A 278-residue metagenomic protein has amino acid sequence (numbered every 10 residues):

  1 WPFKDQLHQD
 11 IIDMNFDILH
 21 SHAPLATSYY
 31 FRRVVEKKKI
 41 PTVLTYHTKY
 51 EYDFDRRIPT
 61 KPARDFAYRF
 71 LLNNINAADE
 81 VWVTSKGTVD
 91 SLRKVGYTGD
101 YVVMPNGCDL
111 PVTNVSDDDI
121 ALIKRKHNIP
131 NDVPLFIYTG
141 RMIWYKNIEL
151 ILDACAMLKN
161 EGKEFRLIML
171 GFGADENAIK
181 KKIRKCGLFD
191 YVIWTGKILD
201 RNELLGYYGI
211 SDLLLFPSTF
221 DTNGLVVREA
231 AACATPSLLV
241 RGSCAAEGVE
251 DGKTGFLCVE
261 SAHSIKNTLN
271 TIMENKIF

Functional and structural regions predicted by a protein language model:
D53, V103, R241-G252, F256-L257: Short acidic/histidine- and often glycine-rich active-site loop of Leloir-type glycosyltransferases that engages
I75, K197, L205-S211: Short alpha-helical donor nucleotide-sugar binding micro-motif in glycosyltransferases
G87, G107: Carbohydrate-associated surface elements
P130-K146, L152-C155: Conserved donor-binding/catalytic core segment of Leloir-type glycosyltransferases
N177-I198: Nucleotide-activated donor-binding/catalytic signature segment of Leloir-type glycosyltransferases, i.e., the conserved
T219: Aromatic "clamp/platform" in nucleotide-sugar-dependent glycosyltransferases that forms part of the donor/acceptor
P236-V240: Short hydrophobic beta-strand element within catalytic cores of glycosyltransferases and related nucleotide-activated
D251-G252, F256-H263, N270-K276: Conserved acidic donor-binding segment of nucleotide-sugar-dependent glycosyltransferases
